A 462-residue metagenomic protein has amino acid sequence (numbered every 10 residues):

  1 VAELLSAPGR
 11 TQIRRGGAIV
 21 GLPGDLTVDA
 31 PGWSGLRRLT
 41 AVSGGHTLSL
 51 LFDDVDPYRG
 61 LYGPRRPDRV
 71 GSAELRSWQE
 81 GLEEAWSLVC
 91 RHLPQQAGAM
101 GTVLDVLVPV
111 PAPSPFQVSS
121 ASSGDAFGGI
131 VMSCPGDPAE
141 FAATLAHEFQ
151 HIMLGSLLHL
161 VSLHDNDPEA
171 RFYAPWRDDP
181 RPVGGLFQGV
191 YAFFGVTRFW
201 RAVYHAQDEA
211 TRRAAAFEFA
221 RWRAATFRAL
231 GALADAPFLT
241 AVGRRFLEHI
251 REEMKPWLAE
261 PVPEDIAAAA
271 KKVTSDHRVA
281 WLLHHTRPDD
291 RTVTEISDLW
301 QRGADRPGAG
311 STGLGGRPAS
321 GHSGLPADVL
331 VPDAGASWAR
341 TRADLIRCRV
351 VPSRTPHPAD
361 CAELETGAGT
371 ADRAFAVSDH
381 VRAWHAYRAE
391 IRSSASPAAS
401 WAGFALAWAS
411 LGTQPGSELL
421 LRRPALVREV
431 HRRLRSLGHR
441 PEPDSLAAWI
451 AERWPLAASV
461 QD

Functional and structural regions predicted by a protein language model:
V1-G21, E209, A215-P415, R423-R440 (+1 more regions): Long, compositionally biased intrinsically disordered regions
V1-S72: Non-catalytic architectural context of zinc metalloproteases
D54, G98-S133, A143, F149-D165: Active-site-adjacent "gating/activation" loops or surface patches in catalytic cores
Y62-G124, P135-P138: Auxiliary, metal-adjacent structural segments of Zn-dependent hydrolase domains
D125, P135-T144, I152-G184, S320 (+4 more regions): Post-HEXXH active-site segment of zinc metalloproteases
P175-V183, F187-Q188, G195-T197, T226: Extended charged low-complexity segments that act as oligomerization/scaffolding linkers
Q188, F193-V196, G367, W401: TPR repeat positional signature
F193, W200, I391-R392: A conserved position within tetratricopeptide repeats
